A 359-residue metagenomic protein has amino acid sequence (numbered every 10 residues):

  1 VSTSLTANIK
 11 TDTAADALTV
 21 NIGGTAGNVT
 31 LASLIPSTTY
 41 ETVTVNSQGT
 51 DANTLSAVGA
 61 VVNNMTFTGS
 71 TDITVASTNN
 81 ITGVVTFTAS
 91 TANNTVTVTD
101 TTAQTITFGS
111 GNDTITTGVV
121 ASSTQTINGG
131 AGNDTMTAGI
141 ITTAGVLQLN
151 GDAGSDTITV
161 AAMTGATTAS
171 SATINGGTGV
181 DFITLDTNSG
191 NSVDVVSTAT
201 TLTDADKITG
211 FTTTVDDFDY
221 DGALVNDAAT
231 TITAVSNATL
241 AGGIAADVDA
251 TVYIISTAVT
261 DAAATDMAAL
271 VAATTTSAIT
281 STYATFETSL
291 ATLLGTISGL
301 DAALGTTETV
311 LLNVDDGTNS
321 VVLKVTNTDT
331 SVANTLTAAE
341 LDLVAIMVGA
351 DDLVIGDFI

Functional and structural regions predicted by a protein language model:
V1-I359: Solvent-exposed, low-complexity segments and loops of surface/extracellular structural proteins
